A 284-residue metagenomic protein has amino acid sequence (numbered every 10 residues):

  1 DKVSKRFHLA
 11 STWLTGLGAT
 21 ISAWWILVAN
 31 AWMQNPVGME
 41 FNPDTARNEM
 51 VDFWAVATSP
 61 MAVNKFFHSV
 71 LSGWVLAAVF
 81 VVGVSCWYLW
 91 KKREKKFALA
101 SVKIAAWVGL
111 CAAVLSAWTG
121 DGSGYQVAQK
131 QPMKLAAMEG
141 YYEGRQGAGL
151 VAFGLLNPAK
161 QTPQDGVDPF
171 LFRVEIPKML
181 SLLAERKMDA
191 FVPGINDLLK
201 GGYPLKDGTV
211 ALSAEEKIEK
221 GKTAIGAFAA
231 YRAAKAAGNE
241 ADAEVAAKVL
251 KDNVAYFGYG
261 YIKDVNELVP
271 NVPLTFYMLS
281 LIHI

Functional and structural regions predicted by a protein language model:
F7-G16, T20-P36, M50-F53, A57-A137: Internal alpha-helical transmembrane segments
W25-A29, C111-E219: Aromatic-rich transmembrane-lumenal/periplasmic boundary elements in polytopic membrane proteins
A31-N48, A246-K248: Juxtamembrane non-transmembrane "cap" segments at the membrane-aqueous interface of multi-pass membrane proteins
G238-G260: Extended, hydrophilic extramembrane loops/domains of integral membrane proteins
G258-L279: Short, aromatic-rich amphipathic segments at membrane interfaces that lie adjacent to a transmembrane helix or signal
H283-I284: Conserved small/polar residues in nucleotide/adenosyl-binding loops
